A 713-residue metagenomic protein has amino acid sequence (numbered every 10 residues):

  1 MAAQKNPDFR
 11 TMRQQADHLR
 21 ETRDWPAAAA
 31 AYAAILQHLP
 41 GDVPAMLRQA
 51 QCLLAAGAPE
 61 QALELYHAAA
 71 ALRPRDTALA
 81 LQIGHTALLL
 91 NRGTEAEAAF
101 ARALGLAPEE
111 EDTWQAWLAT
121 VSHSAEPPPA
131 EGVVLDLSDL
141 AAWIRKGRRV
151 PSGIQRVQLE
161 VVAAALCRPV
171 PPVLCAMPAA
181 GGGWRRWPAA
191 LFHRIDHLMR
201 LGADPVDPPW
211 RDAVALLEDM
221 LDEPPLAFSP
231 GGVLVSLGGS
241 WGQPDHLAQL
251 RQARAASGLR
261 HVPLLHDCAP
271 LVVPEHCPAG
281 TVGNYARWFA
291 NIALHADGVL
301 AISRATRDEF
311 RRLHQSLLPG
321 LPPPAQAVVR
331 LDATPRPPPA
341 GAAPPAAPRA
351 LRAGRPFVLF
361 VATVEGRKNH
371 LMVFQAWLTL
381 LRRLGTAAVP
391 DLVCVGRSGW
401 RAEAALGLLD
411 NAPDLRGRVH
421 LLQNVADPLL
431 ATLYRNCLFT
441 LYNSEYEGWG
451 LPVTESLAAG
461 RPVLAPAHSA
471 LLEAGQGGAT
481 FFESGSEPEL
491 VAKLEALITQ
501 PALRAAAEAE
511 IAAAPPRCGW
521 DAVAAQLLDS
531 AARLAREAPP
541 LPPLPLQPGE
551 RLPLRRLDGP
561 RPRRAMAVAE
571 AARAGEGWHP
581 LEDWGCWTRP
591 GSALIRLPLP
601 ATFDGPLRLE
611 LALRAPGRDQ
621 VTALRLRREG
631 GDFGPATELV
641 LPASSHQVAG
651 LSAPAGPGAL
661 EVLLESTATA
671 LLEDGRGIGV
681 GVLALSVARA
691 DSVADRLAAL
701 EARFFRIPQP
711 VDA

Functional and structural regions predicted by a protein language model:
M1-K5: Long, contiguous interaction/recruitment modules in multidomain scaffold/adaptor proteins
D8-W25, L47-A55, R73-R75, L81-R92 (+5 more regions): Carbohydrate transferase catalytic cores enriched for Leloir-type hexosyltransferases
L36-Q37, H67-A71, L104-G105: Conserved structural position within tetratricopeptide repeats
G41, E60-Y66, G93: Intrinsic-disorder-linked linear interaction elements in eukaryotic regulatory proteins
P598, E610-R614: Short edge beta-strand/loop segments characteristic of extracellular beta-sandwich folds
L626-R628: Conserved aromatic beta-strand anchor motif in extracellular beta-sandwich/beta-rich domains
